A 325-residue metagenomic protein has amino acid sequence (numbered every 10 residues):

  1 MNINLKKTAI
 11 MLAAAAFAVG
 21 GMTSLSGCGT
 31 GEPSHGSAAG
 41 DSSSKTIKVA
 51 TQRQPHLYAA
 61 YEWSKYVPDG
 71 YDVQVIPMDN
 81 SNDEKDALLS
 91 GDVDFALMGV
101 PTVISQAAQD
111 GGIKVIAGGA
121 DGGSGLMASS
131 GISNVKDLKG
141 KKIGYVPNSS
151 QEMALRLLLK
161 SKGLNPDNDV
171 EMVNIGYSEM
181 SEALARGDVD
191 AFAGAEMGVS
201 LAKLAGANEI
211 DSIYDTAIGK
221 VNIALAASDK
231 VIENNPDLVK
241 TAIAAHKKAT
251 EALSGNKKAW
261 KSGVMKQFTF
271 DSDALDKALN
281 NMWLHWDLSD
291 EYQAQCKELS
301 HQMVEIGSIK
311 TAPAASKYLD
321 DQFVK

Functional and structural regions predicted by a protein language model:
M1-T46, K325: Short, low-complexity disordered leader/linker segments with a strong preference for bacterial N-terminal type II
S37-S42, A128-I143, E233-D237: Flexible hinge/capping segments at coil-to-helix
G40-P55, Y71-P77, K114, K141-G144 (+1 more regions): Short, well-ordered beta-strand elements
Q52-D83, A87-L89, I104-Q109, M153-K160 (+1 more regions): Short, polar/charged alpha-helical segment
Q52-P55, D79-S81, G91-I104, Q109 (+6 more regions): Beta->alpha turn/N-cap motifs
K65-Y66, N82-D94, A108-G111, K136-K139 (+4 more regions): Short helices/loops that flank or line small-molecule/ion binding pockets
P101-T102, M172-V173, S178-M265: Pocket-lining segment of extracytoplasmic ligand-binding domains
E233-I309: Secondary-structure end/capping motifs
